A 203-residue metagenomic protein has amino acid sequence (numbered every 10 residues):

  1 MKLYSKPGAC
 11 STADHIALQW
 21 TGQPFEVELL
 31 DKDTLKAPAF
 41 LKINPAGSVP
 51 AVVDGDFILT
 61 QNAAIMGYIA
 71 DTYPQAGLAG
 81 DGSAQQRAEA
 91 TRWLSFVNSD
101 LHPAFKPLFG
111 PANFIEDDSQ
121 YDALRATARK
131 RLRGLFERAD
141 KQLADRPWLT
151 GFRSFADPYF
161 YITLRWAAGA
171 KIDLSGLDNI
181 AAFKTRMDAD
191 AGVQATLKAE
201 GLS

Functional and structural regions predicted by a protein language model:
M1-A123: GST-like domain detector, emphasizing the conserved glutathione-binding G-site in the N-terminal thioredoxin-like
K32-D33, A182, L202: Positions that flank functional sites
L41, A88-T91, Y159, A181 (+1 more regions): Generic structural signal for individual residues within well-ordered alpha-helical segments across diverse proteins
V97-G192: GST-like fold's C-terminal all-alpha helical module
F114, L202-S203: Carbohydrate-binding/catalytic loop surfaces
A195, A199-E200: Exported/periplasmic ABC-transporter solute-binding proteins
